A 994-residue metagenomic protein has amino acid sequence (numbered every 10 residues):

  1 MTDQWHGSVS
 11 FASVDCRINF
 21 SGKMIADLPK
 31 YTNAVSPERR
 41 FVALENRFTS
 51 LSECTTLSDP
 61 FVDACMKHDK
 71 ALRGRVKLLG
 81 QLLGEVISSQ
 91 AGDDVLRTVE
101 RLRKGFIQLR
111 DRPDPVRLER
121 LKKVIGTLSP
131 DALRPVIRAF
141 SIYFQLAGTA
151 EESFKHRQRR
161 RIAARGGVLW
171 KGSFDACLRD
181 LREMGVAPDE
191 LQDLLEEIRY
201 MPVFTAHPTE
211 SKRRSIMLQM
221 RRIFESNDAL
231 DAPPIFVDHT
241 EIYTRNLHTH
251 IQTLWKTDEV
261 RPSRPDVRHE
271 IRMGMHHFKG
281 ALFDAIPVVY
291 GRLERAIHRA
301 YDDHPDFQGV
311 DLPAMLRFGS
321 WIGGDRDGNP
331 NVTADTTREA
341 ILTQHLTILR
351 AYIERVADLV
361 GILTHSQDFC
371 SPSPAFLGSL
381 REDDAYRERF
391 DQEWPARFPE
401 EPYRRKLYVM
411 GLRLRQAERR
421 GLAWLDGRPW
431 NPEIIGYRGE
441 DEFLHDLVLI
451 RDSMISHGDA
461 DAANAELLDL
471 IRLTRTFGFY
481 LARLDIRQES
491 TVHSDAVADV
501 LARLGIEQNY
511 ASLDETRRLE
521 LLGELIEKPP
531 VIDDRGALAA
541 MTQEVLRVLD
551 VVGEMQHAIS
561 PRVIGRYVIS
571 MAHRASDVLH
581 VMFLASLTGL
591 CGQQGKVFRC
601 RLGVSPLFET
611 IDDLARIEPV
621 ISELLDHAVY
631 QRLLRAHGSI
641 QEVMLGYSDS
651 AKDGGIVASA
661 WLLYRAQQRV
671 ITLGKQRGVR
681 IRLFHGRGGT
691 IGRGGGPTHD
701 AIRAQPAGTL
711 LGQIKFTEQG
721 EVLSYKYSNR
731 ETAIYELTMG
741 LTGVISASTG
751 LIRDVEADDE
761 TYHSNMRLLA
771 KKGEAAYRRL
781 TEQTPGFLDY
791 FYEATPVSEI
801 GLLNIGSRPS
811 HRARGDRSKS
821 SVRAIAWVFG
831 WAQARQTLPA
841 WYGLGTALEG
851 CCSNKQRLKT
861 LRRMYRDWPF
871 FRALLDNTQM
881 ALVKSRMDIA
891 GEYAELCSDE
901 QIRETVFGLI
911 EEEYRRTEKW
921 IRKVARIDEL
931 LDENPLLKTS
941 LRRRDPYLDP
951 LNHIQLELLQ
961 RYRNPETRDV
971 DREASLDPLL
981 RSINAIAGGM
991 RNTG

Functional and structural regions predicted by a protein language model:
D3, D15, N19, D27 (+2 more regions): Intrinsic-disorder-associated, low-complexity terminal segments enriched in Asp/Asn/His/Tyr and depleted of Lys/Arg
F48-G523, M541, L602, G695 (+7 more regions): Often metal-dependent polyanion-binding catalytic scaffolds in large enzymes
R213-E225, H239-D258, G436, L467 (+7 more regions): Structured alpha-helical segments in the cores of large, soluble enzyme domains
P313-M315, G319-W321, N329, I471-R472 (+7 more regions): Beta-sheet entry/capping signal
V332-T364, T588-A775: Catalytic or ion-translocation cores adjacent to nucleophile or general acid/base/metal-coordination motifs in diverse
L412, Q416, A423, A482-L484 (+6 more regions): Active-site cores of enzymes that catalyze phosphoryl transfer or operate on phosphate-rich substrates
A747, D754-G994: Long, compositionally biased intrinsically disordered regions
